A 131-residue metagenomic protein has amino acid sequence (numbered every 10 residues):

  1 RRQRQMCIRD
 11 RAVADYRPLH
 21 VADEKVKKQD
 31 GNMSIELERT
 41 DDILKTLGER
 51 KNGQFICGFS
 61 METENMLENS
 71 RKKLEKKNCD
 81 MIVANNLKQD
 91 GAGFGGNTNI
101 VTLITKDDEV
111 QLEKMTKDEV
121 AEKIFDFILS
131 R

Functional and structural regions predicted by a protein language model:
R1-C7: Short, small-residue-biased leader/transition segments that mark boundaries at the very start of proteins
Q5, C79, N86, G91-R131: Small-residue (G/A/S/T)-rich helix-start motifs and N-terminal tracts that mark the onset
R11-L19, M61-E64, L87-D90: Short glycine-rich anion-binding loops that position phosphate/pyrophosphate groups of nucleotides and phosphorylated
Y16-E49, E68: Anionic-ligand binding region
E24-K27, V83-Q89: Conserved positions within well-ordered secondary-structure segments
G48-N52, K76: Short, conserved loop/helix-junction motifs that constitute active-site signature segments in enzyme catalytic cores
N52-G58: Short beta-strand/loop segments at the ligand-binding rim of alpha/beta enzyme cores
